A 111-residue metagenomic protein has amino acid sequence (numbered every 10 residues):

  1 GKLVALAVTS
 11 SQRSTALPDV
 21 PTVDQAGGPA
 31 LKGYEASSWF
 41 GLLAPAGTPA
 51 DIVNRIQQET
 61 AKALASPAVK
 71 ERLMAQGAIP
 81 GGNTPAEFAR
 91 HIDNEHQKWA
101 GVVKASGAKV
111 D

Functional and structural regions predicted by a protein language model:
K2-D111: Conserved, function-defining micro-sites of small-solute handling proteins
